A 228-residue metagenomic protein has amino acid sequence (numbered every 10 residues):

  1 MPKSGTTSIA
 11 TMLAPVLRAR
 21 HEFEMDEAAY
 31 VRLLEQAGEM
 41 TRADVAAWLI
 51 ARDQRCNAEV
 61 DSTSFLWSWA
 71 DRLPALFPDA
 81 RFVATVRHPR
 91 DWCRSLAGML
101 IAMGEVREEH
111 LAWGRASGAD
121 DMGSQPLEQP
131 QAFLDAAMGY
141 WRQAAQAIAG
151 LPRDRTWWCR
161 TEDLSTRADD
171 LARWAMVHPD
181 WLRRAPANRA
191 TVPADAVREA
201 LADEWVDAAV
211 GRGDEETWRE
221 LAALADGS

Functional and structural regions predicted by a protein language model:
M1-Q54, A190-T191, A200: PAPS-dependent sulfotransferase catalytic core
G5-R18, P74-L76, S95-A97, T156-P179: PAPS/PAP-binding and catalytic site of the sulfotransferase fold
V31-E35, L73, R94-M99, G104-E105 (+1 more regions): Short aromatic-enriched loop/helix-cap "lid" or pocket-rim segments at secondary-structure transitions that line
R52-R72, T85: Glycine-rich phosphate-binding loop used to anchor ATP phosphates in small-molecule kinases, encompassing both
A58, A80, D154-T156: Short, conserved active-site loop motifs that form the nucleotide-linked donor/cofactor pocket
L76-M99: Conserved phosphate-donor/acceptor-positioning beta-strand/loop module used by diverse small-molecule
A102-P126, P130: Long, charge-dense
D121-S228: PAPS-dependent sulfotransferases, especially Golgi type II membrane carbohydrate sulfotransferases
